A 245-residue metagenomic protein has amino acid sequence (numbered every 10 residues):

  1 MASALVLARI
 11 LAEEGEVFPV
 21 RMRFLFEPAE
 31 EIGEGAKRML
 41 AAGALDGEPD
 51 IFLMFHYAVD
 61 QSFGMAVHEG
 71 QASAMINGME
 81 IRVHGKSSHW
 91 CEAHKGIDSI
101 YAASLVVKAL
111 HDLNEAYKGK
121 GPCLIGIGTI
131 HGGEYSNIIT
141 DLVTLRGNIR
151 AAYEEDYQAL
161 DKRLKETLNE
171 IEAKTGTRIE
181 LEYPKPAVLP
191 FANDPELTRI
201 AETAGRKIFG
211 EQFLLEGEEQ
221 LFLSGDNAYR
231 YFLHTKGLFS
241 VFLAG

Functional and structural regions predicted by a protein language model:
M1-L7, L11-T129, G133-T140, G225-A228: Histidine/acidic-residue-rich, glycine-tolerant segments that coordinate divalent metal ions
Y101-G245: Metal-dependent amide/peptide-bond hydrolase catalytic core, centered on the "pita-bread" metallohydrolase fold
